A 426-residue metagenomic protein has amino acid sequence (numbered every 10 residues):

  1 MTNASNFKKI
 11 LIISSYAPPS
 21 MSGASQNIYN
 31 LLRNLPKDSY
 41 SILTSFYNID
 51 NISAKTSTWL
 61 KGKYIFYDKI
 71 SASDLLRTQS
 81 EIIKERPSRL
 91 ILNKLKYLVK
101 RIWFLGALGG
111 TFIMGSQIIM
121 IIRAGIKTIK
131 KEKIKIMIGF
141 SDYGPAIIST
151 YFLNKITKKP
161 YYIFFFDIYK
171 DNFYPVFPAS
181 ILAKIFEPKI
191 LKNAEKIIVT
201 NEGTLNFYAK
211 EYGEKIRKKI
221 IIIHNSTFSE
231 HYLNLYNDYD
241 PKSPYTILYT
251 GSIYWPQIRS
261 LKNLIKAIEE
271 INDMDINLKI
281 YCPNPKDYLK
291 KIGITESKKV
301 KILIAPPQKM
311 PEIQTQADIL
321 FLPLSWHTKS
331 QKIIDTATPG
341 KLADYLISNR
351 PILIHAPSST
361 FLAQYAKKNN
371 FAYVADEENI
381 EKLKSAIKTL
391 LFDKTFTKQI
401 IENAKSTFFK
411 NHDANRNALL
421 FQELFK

Functional and structural regions predicted by a protein language model:
M1-L75, K196, I268-D275: N-terminal subdomain of nucleotide-sugar transferases
L11, Y239-I258, I265: Conserved donor-binding/catalytic core segment of Leloir-type glycosyltransferases
N30, F112, I119-I126, P145-I148 (+2 more regions): Membrane-proximal helix-turn-helix segments that form the acceptor-binding/catalytic region of lipid-linked
I52, K192-K219, F421: A short, active-site helix/loop in glycosyltransferases that binds the activated sugar's phosphate group
A54, S73-T78, P175, I221 (+1 more regions): Acidic anion/phosphate-binding donor-loop and adjacent secondary structure in glycosyltransferase catalytic cores
T157-Y162, K170-K189, S229: Nucleotide-sugar donor phosphate/pyrophosphate-binding loop at the beta->alpha transition of glycosyltransferases
C282, D287-I319: Nucleotide-activated donor-binding/catalytic signature segment of Leloir-type glycosyltransferases, i.e., the conserved
E378, K382, F392-F425: A charged, aromatic-enriched C-terminal amphipathic alpha-helix characteristic of glycosyltransferases across folds
